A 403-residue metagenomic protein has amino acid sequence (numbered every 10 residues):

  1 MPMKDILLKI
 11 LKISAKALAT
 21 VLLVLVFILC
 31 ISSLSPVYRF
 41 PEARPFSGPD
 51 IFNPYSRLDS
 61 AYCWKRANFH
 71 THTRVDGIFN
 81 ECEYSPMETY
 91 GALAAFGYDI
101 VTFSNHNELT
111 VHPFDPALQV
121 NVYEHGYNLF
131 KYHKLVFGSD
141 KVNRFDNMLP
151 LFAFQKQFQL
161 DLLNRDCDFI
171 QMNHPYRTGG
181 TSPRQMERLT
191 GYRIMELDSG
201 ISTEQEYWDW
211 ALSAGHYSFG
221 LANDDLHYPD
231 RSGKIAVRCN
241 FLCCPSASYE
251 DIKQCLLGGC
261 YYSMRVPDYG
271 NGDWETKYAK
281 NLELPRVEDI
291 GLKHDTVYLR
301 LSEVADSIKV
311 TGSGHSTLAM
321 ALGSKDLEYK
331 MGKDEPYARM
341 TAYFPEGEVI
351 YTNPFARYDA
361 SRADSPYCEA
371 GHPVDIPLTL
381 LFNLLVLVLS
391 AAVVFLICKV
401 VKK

Functional and structural regions predicted by a protein language model:
P2-D59, D76, P229-K403: C-terminal functional module detector
L29-T190, E196-R231, T352: A metal-dependent hydrolase metal-coordination microenvironment
R193-I194, G270: Catalytic pocket-lining loop regions of alpha/beta-barrel enzymes, especially the amidohydrolase/enolase/GH5 lineages
